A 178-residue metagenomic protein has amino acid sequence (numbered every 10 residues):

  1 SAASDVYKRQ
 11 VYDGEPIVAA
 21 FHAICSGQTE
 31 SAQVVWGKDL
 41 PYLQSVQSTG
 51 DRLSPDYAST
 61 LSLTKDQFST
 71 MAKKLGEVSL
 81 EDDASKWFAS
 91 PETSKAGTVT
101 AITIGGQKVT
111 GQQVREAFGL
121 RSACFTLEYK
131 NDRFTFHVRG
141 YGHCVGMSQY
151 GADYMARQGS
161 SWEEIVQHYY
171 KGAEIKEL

Functional and structural regions predicted by a protein language model:
S4-L178: Conserved, single-site charged/polar hotspot
